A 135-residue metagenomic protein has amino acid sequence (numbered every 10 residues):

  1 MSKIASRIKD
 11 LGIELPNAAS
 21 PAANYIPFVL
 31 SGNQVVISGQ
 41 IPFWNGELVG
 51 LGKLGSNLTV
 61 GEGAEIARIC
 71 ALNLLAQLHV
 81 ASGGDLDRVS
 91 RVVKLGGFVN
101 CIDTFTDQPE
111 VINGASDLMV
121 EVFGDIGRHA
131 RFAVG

Functional and structural regions predicted by a protein language model:
M1-G135: Short, polar/acidic, helix-capping and beta-turn segments at strand->helix junctions that line the mouths
